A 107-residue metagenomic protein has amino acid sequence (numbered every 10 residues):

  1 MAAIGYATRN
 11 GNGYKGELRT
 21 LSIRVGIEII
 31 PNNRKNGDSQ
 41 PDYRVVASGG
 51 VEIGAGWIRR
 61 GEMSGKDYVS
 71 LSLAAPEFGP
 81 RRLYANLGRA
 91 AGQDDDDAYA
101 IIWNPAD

Functional and structural regions predicted by a protein language model:
M1-D107: Single-stranded nucleic acid-binding surfaces, predominantly the OB-fold ssDNA-binding core
